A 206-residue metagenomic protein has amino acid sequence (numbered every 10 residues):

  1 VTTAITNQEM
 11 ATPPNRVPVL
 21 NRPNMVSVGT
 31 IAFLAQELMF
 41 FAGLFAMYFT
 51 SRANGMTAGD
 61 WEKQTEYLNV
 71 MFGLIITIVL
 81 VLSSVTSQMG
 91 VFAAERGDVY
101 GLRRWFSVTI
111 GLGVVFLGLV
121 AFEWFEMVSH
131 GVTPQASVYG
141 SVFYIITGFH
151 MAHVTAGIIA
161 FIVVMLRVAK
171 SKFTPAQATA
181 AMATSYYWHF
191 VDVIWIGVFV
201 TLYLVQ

Functional and structural regions predicted by a protein language model:
V1-Q206: ...captures the hydrophobic TM-helix bundle architecture rather than a specific catalytic motif, and can also fire on
